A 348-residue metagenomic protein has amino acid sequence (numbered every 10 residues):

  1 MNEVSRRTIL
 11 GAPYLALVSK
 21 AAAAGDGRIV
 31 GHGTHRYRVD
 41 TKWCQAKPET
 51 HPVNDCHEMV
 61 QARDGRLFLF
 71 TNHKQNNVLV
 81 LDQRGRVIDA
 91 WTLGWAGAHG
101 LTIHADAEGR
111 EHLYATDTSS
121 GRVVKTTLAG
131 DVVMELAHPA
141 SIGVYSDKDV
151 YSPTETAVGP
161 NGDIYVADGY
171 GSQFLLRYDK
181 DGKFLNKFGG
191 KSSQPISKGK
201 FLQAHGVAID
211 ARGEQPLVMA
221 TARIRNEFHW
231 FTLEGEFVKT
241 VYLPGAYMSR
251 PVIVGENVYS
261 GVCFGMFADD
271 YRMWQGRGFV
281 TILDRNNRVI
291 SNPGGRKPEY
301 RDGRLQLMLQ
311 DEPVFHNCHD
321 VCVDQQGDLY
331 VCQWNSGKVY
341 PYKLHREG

Functional and structural regions predicted by a protein language model:
M1-A16: N-terminal secretory signal peptides and thylakoid transit peptides that target proteins across membranes
A24-T41: Blade/loop signatures of beta-propeller domains
T41-T50, M134-D147, L185-G199, I290-P313: Surface-exposed loop and turn segments in beta-propeller and other repeat-based domains that flank or scaffold
E49-D64, G94-R110, S141-D163, Q194-L217 (+4 more regions): Beta-rich, blade/repeat-based domains predominating in secreted/periplasmic proteins but also intracellular
L69-H73, L113-T118, V166-G169, A211 (+4 more regions): Conserved beta-strand positions in repeat-built beta-propeller and related beta-rich domains
N76-A107, T118: Blade-loop segments of beta-propeller domains
A246-R296: Loop/turn-rich, solvent-exposed surfaces of beta-rich toroidal or solenoidal domains
N317-G348: Blade-level signature of beta-propeller repeat domains, shared across WD40, Kelch, NHL, RCC1 and BNR/Asp-box propellers
